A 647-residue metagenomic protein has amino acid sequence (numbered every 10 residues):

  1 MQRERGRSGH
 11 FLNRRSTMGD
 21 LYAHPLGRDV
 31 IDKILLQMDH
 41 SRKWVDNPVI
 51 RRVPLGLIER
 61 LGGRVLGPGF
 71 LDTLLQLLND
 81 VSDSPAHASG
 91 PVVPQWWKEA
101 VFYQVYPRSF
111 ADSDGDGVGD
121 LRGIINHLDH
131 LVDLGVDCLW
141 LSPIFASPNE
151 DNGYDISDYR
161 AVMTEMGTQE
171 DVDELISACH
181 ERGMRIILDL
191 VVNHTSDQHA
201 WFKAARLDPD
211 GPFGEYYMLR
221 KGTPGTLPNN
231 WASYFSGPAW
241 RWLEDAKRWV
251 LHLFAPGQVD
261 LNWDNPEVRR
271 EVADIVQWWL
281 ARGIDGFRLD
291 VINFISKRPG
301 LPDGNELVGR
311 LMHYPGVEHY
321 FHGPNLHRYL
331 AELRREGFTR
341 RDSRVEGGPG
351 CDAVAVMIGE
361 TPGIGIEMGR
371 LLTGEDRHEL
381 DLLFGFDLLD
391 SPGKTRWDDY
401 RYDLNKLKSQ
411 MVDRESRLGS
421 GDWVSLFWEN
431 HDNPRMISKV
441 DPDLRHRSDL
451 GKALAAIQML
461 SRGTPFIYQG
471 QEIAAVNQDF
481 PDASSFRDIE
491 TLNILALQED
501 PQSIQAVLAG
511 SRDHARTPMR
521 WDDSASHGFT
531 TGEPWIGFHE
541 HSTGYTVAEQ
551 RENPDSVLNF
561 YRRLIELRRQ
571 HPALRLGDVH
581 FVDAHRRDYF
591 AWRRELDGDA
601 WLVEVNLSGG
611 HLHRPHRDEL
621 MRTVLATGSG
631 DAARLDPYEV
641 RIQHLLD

Functional and structural regions predicted by a protein language model:
M1-D114: Mature N-terminal, pre-catalytic/accessory segment of carbohydrate-active enzymes
S84-Q277, A281, F294-I366, E375 (+1 more regions): Acidic/aromatic-lined carbohydrate-recognition and catalytic surfaces of CAZymes acting on diverse glycans
V93, W97-K98, V308, P315-E318 (+13 more regions): Loop/helix patches that line or flank the sugar-binding groove of alpha-linked glycan CAZymes
L139, F287-L289: Hydrophobic residues within beta-strands of alpha/beta enzymes
S147-D151, H194-W201, I295-R298, G365-G369 (+5 more regions): Short catalytic/ligand-binding loop motif for oxyanion handling, primarily in non-cytosolic enzymes, centered on
G610-T627: Beta-strand-rich binding/interaction modules
D631-D647: C-terminal beta-strand-rich structural cap/linker in extracellular carbohydrate-active enzymes
